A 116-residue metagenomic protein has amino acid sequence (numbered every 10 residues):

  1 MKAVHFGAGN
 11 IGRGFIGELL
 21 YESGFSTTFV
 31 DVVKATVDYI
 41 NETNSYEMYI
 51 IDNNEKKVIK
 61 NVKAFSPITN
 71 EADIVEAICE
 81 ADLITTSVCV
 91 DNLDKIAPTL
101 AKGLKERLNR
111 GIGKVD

Functional and structural regions predicted by a protein language model:
M1-D116: Non-transmembrane, aqueous-exposed alpha-helical and coiled segments at domain scale
